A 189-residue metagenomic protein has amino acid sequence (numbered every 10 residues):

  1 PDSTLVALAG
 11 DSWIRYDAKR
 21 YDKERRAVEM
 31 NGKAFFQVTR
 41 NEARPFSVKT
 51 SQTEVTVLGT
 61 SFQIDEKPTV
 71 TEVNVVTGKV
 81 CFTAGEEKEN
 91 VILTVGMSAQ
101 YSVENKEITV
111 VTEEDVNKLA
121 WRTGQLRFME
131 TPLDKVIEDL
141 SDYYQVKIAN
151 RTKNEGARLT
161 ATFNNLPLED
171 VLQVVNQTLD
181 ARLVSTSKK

Functional and structural regions predicted by a protein language model:
P1-K189: A residue-level detector for the "anchor" residue at the start of short, highly conserved motifs
